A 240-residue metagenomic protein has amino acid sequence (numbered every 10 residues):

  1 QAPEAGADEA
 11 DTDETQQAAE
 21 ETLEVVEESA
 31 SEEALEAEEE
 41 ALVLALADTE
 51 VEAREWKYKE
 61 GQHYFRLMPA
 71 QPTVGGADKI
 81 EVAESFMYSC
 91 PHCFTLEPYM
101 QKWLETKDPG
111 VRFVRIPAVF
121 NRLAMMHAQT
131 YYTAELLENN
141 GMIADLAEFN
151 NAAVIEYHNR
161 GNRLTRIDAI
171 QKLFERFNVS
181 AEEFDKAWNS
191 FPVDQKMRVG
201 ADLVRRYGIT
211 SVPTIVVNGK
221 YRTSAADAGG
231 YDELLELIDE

Functional and structural regions predicted by a protein language model:
Q1-E27, E175-E240: C-terminal cap of thioredoxin/glutaredoxin-like
Q1-R122: Extracytoplasmic thiol/disulfide redox context detector
A70-G75, Q101-W103, N140-D145, Q171-F174 (+1 more regions): Short hydrophobic/aromatic-rich motifs at helix boundaries and adjacent loops
D78-K79, A83, S89-E97, V119-H127 (+6 more regions): Solvent-exposed, acidic/flexible segments
I80, P109-R112, I143-E148, V179-E182 (+1 more regions): Loop/turn elements at helix/coil->beta-strand transitions in domains of secreted/extracellular proteins
A83, P98, K102, A128 (+10 more regions): Solvent-exposed, polar/charged alpha-helical surfaces in well-ordered, non-transmembrane soluble domains, broadly
F86-S89, L104-D108, A134-E138, A153 (+6 more regions): Sec/Tat-exported extracytoplasmic proteins
T95-D168: Structural alpha/beta surface segment adjacent to cysteine/selenocysteine redox centers across thiol/disulfide enzymes
